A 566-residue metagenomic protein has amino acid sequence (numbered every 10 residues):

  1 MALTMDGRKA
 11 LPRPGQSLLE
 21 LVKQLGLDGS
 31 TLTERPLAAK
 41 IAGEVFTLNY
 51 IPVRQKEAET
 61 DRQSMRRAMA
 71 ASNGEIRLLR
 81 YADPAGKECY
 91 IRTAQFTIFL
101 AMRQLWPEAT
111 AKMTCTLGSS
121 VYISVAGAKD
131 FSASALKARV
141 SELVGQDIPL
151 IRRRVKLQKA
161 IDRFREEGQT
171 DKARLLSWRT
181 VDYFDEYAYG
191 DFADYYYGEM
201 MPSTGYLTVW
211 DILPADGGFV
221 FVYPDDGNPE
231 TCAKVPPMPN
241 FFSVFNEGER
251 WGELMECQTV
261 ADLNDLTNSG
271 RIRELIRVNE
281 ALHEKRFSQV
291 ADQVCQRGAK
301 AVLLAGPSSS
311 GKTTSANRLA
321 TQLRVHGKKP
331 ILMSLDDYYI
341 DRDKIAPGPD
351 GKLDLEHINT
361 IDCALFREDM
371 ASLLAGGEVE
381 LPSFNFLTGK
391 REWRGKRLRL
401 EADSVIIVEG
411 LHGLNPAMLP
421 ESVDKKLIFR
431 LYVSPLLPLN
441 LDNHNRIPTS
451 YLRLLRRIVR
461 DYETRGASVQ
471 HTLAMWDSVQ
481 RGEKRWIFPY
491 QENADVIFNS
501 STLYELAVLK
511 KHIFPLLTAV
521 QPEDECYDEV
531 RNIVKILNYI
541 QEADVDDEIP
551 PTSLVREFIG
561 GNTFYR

Functional and structural regions predicted by a protein language model:
L37, A42, L48-N49, R54-K56 (+5 more regions): Auxiliary tRNA-acceptor-end handling modules of aminoacyl-tRNA synthetases
V302-L304: Hydrophobic anchor at the beta1->P-loop junction of P-loop NTPases
K312: Conserved lysine of the Walker
S315, L319: Hydrophobic positions on the alpha1 helix immediately C-terminal to the Walker A/P-loop
T321-I331: Post-Walker A helix-loop "phosphate-sensing" segment adjacent to the P-loop in P-loop NTPases
I331-M333, I340, K344-L387: Conserved nucleotide-sensing/catalytic segment adjacent to the nucleotide-binding pocket in NTP-handling enzymes
F366-K426, W476-Y490: Glycine-rich phosphate-binding loop used to anchor ATP phosphates in small-molecule kinases, encompassing both
P416-R566: Conserved NTP phosphate-binding and transfer environment spanning the P-loop NTPase/kinase superfamily
